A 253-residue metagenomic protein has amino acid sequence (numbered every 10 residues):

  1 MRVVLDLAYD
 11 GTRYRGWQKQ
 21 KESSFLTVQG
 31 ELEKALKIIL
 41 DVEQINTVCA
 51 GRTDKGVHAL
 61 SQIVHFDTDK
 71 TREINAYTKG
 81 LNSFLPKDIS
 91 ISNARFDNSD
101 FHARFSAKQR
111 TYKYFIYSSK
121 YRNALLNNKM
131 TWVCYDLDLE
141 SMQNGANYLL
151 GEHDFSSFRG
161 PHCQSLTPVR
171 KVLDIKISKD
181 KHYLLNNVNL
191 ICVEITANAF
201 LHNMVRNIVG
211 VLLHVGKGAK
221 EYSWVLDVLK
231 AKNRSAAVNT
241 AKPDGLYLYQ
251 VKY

Functional and structural regions predicted by a protein language model:
M1-Y253: Structured-RNA-binding interfaces characteristic of tRNA pseudouridine synthases
